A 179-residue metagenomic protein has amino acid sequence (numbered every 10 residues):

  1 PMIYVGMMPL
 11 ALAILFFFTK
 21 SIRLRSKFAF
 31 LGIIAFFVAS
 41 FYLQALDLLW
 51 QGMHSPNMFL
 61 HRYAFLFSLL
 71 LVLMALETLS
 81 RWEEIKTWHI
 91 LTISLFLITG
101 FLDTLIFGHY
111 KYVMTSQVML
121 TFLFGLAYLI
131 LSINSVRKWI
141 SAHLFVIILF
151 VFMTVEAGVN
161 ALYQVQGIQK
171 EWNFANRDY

Functional and structural regions predicted by a protein language model:
M2-L15, S68-A75, L123: Hydrophobic alpha-helical transmembrane segments
V5-F37, Y128-I133: Hydrophobic, aromatic-rich transmembrane alpha-helices and their immediate juxtamembrane boundary segments
L31-F37, F41, A45, H54 (+1 more regions): Contiguous transmembrane helix-bundle modules in multi-pass membrane proteins
